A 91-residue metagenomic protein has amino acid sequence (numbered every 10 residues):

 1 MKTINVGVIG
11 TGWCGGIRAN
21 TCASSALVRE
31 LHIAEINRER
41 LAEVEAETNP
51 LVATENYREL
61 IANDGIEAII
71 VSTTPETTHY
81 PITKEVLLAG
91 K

Functional and structural regions predicted by a protein language model:
M1-T48: N-terminal Rossmann-like dinucleotide-binding module
L51-K91: Beta-loop-alpha module in the N-terminal Rossmann-like domain of NAD(P)-dependent dehydrogenases, especially those
